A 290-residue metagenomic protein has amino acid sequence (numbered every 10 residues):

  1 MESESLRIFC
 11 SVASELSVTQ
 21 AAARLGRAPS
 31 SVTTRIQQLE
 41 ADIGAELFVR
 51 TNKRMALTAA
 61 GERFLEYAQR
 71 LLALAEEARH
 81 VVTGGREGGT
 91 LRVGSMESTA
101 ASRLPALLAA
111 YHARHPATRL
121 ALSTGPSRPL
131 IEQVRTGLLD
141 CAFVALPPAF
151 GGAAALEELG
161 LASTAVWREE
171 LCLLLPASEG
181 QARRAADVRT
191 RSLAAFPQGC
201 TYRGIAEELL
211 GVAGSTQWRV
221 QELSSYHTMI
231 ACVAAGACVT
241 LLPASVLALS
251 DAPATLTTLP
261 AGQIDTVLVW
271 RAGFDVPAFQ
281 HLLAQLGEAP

Functional and structural regions predicted by a protein language model:
C10-A28: Short helix-boundary/capping micro-motifs
E40-L57: A short LG(V/I)-centered, amphipathic sequence patch enriched for acidic residue(s) preceding the LG motif
D42-I43, F64-G85: Alpha-helical linker/hinge and terminal dimerization helices associated with HTH transcriptional regulators
G88-G151: Central regulatory/effector-binding core of bacterial HTH transcription factors
A145-L156, V212, Y226-A254: A ligand-binding cleft/hinge motif common to bilobed small-molecule-binding domains
A155-A194, Q198, F279-Q280: Flexible hinge/capping segments at coil-to-helix
S192-A213, V276-F279: Secondary-structure junction motif
T255-P290: A late-sequence structural motif
